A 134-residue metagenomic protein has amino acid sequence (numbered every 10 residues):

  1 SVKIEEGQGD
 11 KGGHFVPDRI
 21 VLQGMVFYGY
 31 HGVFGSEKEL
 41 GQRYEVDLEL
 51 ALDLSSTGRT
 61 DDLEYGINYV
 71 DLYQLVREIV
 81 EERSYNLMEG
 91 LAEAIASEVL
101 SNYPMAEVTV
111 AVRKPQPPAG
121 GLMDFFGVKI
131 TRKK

Functional and structural regions predicted by a protein language model:
V2-G7, K11-K134: N-terminal, polar/charged subdomain of small-to-medium soluble alpha/beta proteins
